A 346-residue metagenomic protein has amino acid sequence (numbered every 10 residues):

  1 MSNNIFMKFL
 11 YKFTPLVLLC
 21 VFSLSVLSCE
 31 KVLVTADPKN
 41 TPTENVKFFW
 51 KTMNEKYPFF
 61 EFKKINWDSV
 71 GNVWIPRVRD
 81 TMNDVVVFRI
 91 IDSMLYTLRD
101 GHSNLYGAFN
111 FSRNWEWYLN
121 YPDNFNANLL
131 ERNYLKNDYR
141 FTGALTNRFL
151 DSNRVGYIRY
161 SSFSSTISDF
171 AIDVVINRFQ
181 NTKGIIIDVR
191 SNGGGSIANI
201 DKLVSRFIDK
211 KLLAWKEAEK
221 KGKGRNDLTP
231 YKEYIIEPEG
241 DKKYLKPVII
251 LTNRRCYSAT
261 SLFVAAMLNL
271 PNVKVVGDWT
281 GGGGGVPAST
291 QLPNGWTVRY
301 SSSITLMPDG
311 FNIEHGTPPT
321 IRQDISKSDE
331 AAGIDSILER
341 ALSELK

Functional and structural regions predicted by a protein language model:
M1-A36: Bacterial Sec-dependent N-terminal signal peptides
I5-K8, S69, N177, S336-S343: Polar/charged alpha-helical tracts
V17, T142-A144, G285: Short beta-strand-initiation
L18, P76, E330: Generic anion/oxyanion-binding catalytic loop in active/binding sites
V21-L24, L150, N177, G240-K243: Structural motif
S28-K220, N226-K232, S289: Flexible, low-complexity junctional segments that flank or bridge functional domains
E30-F48, V85, G193-K346: C-terminal "post-core" interaction segments
